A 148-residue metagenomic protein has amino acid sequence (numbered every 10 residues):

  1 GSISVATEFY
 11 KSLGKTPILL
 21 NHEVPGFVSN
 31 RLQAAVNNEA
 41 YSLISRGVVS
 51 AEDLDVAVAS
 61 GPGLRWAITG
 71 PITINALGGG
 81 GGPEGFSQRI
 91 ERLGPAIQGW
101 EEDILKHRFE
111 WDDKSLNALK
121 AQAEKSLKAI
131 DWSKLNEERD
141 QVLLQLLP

Functional and structural regions predicted by a protein language model:
G1: Rossmann-like NAD(P)(H) cofactor-binding subdomain of soluble oxidoreductases
S4, K11-E23, S45-P148: NAD(P)-dependent Rossmann-like dehydrogenase/reductase catalytic/cofactor-binding core
S12, S29, Q33-E39: Structural/interface elements that position substrates and couple domains in central-metabolism enzymes
A34, I44-S45: AAA+ ATPase "lid" subdomain C-terminal helix
